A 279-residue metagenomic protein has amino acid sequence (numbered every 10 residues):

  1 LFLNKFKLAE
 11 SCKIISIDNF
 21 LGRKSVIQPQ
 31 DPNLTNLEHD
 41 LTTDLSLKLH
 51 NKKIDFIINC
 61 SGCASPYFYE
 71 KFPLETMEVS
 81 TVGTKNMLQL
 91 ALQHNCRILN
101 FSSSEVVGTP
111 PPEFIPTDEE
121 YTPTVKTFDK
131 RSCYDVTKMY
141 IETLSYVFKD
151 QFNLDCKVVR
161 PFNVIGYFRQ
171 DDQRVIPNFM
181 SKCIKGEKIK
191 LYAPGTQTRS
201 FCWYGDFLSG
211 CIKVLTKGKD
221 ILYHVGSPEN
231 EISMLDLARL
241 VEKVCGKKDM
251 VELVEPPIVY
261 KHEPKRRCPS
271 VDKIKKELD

Functional and structural regions predicted by a protein language model:
L1-F162: N-terminal Rossmann-like NAD(P)+-binding domain of SDR-like oxidoreductases, especially those catalyzing
F2-L3, D40, C183-D279: C-terminal substrate-binding subdomain of Rossmann-fold SDR/epimerase-dehydratase oxidoreductases
I14-I17, I54, V175, V225 (+1 more regions): Hydrophobic beta-strand residues in large extracellular and virion-surface proteins
K24, G108, G166, R199 (+1 more regions): Generic structural signal for helix capping and beta-alpha/helix-loop junctions
S46, E75, V82, V175 (+3 more regions): Residue-level recognition of oxygen-bearing side chains
K71, V79-V82, S132, V136 (+5 more regions): Residue-level signal for the nucleotide or nucleotide-sugar donor/cofactor binding architecture
E105, I165, E229: Glycine-rich beta-alpha junction loops
P111-E120, T143-L215, M234, A238-C245: NAD(P)-dependent short-chain dehydrogenase/reductase
